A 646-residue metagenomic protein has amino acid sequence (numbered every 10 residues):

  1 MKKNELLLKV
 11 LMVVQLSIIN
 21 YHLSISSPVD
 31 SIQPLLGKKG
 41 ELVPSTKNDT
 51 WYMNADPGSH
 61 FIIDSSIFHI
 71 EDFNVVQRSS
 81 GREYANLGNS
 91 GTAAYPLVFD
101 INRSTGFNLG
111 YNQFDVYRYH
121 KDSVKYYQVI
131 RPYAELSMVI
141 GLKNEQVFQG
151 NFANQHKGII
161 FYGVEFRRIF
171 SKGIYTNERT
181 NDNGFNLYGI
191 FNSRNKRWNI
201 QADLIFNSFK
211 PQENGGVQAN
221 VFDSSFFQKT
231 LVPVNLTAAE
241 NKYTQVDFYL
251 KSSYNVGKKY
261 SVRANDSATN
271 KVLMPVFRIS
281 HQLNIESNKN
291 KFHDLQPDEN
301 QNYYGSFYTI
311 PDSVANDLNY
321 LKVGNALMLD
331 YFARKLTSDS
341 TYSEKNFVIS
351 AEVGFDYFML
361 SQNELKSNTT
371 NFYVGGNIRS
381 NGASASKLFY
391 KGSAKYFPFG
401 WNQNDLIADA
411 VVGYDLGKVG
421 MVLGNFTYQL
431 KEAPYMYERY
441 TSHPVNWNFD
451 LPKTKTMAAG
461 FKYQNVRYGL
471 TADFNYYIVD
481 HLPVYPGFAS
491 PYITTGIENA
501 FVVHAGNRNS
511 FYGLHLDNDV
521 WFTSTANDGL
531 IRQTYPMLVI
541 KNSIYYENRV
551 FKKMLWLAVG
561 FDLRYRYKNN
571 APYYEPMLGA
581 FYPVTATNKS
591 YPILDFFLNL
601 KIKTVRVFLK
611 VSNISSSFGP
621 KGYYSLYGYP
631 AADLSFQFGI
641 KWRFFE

Functional and structural regions predicted by a protein language model:
M1-S31, W198, S340, G424 (+3 more regions): Bacterial Sec-dependent N-terminal signal peptides
L8-L11, L23-I25, L109, A459 (+2 more regions): Hydrophobic transmembrane signal anchors and adjacent membrane-proximal interface regions, especially in viral
S26-V246, V256-R263, N270, G413-G417 (+2 more regions): Membrane-proximal, glycine/serine-rich, low-complexity loop/turn segments characteristic of large bacterial
V75-T105, D298-S306, L318-K322, M328-R334 (+1 more regions): Structured extracytoplasmic
V129, Y243-D298, G305-E646: Exposed, low-structure sequence patches enriched in small/polar residues
